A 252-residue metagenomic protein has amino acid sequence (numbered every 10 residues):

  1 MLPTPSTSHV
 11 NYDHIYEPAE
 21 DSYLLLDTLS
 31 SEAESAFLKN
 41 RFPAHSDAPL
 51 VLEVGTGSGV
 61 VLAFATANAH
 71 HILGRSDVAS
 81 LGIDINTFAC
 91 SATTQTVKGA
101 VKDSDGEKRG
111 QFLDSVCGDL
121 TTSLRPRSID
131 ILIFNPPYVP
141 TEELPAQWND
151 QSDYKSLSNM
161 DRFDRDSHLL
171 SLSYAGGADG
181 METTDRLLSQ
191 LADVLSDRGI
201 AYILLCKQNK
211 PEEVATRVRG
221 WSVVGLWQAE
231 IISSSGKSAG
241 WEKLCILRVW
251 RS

Functional and structural regions predicted by a protein language model:
M1-S252: Auxiliary N-terminal substrate/complex-recognition segments of SAM-dependent methyltransferases
